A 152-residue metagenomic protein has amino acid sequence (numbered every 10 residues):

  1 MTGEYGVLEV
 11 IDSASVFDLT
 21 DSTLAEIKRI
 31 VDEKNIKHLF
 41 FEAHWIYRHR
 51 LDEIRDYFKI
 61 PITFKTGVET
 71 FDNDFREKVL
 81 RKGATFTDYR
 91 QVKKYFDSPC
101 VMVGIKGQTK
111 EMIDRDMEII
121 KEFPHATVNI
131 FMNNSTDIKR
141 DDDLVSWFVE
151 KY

Functional and structural regions predicted by a protein language model:
M1-D21, V31-R50, P61-T87, S98-M102 (+1 more regions): Core AdoMet radical
T20-L24, L51-D52, K110-D114: Conserved strand-to-helix beginnings and helix N-cap segments that scaffold or border functional pockets
I27-D32, Y57: Leucine-rich repeat
Y47-K59, D114-P124: Short amphipathic alpha-helices and their capping/turn segments at secondary-structure boundaries
D52, R76-E77, K110, K139: Short, well-ordered secondary-structure micro-motifs
F86-D141, V145-Y152: Conserved C-terminal portion of the radical SAM core fold that forms the substrate/S-adenosylmethionine-binding
